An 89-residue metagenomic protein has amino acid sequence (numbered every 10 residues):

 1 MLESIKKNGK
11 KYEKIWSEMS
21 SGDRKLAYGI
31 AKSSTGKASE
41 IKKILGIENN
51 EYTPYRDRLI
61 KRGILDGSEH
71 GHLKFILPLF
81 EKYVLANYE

Functional and structural regions predicted by a protein language model:
M1-N49: Winged-helix-like regulatory helical subdomains adjacent to P-loop NTPase cores
R24, T53, L77-P78: Non-catalytic, well-ordered alpha-helical scaffold segments
L45-R62, H70: Short amphipathic alpha-helical interaction segments
S68-K74, P78-L79: Short, Lys/Arg-rich nucleic-acid/phosphate-binding segment
L79-E89: Short, amphipathic alpha-helical interaction segments positioned at domain boundaries
